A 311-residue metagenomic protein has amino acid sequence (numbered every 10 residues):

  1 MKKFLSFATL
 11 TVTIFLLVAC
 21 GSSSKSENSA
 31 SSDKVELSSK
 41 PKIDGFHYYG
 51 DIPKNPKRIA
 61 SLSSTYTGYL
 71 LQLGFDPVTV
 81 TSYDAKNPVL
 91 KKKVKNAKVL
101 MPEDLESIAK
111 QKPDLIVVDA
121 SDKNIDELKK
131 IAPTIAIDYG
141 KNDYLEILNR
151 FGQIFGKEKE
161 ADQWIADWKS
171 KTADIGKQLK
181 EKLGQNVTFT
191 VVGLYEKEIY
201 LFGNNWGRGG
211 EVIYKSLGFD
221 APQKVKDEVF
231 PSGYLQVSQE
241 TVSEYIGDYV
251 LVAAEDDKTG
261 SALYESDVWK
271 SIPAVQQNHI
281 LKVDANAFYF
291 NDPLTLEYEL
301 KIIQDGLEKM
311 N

Functional and structural regions predicted by a protein language model:
M1-L5: Positively charged n-region of N-terminal signal peptides that target proteins for export
S6-F7, C20-L62, E160-V192, E255-G260 (+2 more regions): Bacterial Sec-exported substrate-binding components of ABC uptake systems
S61-K110: A short, structured surface patch at a secondary-structure boundary
D84-N87, L201-G233: Alpha-helical, coiled-coil/dimerization segments enriched in small aliphatic residues
L105, K112-V117, P133, V242 (+1 more regions): Proline-aspartate-enriched helix->loop->beta-strand connector
Y139-R150, V187-V212, E228-V229, D257-A262: Extracytoplasmic ligand-binding site segments that recognize negatively charged/polar headgroups
Y245-N311: Structured C-terminal subdomain patch of bacterial secreted/periplasmic proteins
